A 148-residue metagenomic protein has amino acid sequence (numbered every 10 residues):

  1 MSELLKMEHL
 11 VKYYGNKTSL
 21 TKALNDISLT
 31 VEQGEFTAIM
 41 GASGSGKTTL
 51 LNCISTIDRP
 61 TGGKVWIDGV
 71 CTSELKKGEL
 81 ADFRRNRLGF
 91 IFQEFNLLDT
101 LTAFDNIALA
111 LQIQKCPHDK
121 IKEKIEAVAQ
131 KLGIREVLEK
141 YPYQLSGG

Functional and structural regions predicted by a protein language model:
S2-G148: ABC family nucleotide-binding domain
